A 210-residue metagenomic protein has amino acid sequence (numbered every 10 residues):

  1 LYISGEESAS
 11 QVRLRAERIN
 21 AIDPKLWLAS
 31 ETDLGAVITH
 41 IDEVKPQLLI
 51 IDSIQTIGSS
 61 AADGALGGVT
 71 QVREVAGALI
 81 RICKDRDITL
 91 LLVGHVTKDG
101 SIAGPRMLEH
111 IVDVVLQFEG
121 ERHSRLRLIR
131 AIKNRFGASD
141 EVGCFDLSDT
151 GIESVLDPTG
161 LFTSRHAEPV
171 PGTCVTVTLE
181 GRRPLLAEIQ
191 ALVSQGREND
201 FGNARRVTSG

Functional and structural regions predicted by a protein language model:
L1-R81: Conserved inter-motif catalytic segment of the P-loop NTP-binding fold
Y2-E6, E31, Q47, A65 (+4 more regions): Conserved phosphate/pyrophosphate-binding and hydrolysis machinery centered on Walker-type P-loop NTPases, extending
E6-S10, R18-A21, T32-A36, I54-I57 (+7 more regions): Conserved nucleotide-binding/hydrolysis micro-motifs of P-loop NTPases
V12, D52, L79, G94 (+3 more regions): Residue-level signature of catalytic and energy-coupling elements of molecular machines, predominantly ATP/GTP-dependent
A16-E17, S101-I111: Short regulatory helix/loop adjacent to the ATP-binding pocket of P-loop NTPases
P24, D87-I88, H110-V114, R127 (+2 more regions): Short glycine-/polar-rich loops that comprise or flank the Walker A/P-loop and associated switch/sensor motifs
D42-L49, Q55-I57, G120-S209: Conserved P-loop NTPase
T70-L91, H95, I111-R122: Substrate-engagement module of ASCE P-loop NTPases
